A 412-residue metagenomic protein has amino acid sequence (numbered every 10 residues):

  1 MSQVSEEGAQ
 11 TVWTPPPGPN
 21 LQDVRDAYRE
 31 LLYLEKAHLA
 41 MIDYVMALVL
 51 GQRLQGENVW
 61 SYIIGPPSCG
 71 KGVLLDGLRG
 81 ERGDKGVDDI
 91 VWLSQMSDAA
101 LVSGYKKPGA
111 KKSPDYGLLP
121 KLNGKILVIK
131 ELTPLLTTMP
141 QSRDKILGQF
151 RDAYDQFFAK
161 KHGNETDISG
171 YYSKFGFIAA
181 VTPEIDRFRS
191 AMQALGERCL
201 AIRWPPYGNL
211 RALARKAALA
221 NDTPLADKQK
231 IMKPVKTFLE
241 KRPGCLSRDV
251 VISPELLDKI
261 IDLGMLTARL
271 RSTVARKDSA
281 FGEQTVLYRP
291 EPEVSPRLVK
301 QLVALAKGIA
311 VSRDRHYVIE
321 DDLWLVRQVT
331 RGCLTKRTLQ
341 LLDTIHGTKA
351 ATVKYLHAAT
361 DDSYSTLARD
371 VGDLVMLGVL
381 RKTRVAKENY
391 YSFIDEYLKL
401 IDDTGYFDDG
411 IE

Functional and structural regions predicted by a protein language model:
S2-L39: Charged, amphipathic alpha-helical linker segments immediately N-terminal to NTP-binding catalytic cores
T14-G18, L34-L39, S68, P140-R143 (+5 more regions): Conserved phosphate/pyrophosphate-binding and hydrolysis machinery centered on Walker-type P-loop NTPases, extending
A37, L48-R211, V375-T383: Conserved ASCE/P-loop NTPase catalytic core
A40-L54, A304-V311: Short, hydrophobic/amphipathic alpha-helical patches that form generic packing surfaces within helical domains
M41, V45, R337-T344: Short alpha-helical "packing" element that flanks the helix-turn-helix/winged-helix DNA-binding module
I168-F175, R187-R327: Phosphate-sensing "switch" segment of ASCE/P-loop ATPases
E320-L341, S363: Short alpha-helical segments that sit at the start of domains
L339-E412: Terminal-proximal interaction/regulatory segments of ATP-powered molecular machines
